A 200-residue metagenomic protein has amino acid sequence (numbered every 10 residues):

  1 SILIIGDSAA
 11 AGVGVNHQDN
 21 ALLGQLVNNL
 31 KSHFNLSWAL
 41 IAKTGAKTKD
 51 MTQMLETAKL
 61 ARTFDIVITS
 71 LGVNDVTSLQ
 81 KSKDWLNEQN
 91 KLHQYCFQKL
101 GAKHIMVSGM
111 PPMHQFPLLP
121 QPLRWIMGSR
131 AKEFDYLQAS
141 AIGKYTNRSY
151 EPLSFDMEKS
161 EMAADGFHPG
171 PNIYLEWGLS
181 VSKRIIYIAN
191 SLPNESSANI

Functional and structural regions predicted by a protein language model:
S1-I4, N28, V107, Y150: Short intrinsically disordered, low-complexity coil segments enriched in acidic
I2-L3, A9-N87: Conserved SGNH/GDSL esterase-like catalytic core that processes O-acyl groups on lipids and polysaccharides
I5-S8, E158-S160: Short glycine/proline-rich turn/loop motifs
E56-E195, I200: Alpha-helical cap/lid subdomain in secreted, periplasmic, or secretory-pathway luminal O-acyl-processing enzymes
